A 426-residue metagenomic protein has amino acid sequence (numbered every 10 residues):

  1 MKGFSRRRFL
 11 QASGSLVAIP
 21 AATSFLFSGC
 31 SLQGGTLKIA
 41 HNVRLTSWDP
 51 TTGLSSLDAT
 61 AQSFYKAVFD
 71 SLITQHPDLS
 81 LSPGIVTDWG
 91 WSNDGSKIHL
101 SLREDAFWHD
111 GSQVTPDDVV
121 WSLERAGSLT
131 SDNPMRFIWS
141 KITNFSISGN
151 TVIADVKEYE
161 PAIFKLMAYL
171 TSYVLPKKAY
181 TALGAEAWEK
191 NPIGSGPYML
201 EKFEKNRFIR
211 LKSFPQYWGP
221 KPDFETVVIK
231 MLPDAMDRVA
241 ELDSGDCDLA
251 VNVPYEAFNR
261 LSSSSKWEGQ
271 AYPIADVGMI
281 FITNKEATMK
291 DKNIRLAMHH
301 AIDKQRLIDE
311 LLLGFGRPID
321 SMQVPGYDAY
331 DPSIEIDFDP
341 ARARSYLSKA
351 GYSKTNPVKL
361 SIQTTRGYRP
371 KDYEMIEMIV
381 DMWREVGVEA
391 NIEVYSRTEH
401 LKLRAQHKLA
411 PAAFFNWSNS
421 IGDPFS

Functional and structural regions predicted by a protein language model:
R8-G29: N-terminal export signals
I39, I362, R384-S426: Periplasmic binding protein-like
H41-N93, E124, I193-G194: N-terminal lobe/hinge region of extracytoplasmic solute-binding protein
K66, H76-S80, A168-P222, T226 (+2 more regions): Gly/Pro-rich hinge or "lid" segments in bacterial periplasmic/extracellular proteins
T87-D132, I153-D155, E241, T288-K290: Aromatic- and charge-enriched surface segment that lines or borders ligand/interaction sites
G90, K97, S101, R136-A179: Surface-exposed binding/hinge segments that line and control ligand-binding clefts or catalytic entry sites
E186, F214-R260, E389: Ligand-site clamp/hinge motif
R210-S213, K290-D381, E385: Append "and occasionally in soluble cytosolic enzymes with long acidic Gly/Pro-rich linkers
